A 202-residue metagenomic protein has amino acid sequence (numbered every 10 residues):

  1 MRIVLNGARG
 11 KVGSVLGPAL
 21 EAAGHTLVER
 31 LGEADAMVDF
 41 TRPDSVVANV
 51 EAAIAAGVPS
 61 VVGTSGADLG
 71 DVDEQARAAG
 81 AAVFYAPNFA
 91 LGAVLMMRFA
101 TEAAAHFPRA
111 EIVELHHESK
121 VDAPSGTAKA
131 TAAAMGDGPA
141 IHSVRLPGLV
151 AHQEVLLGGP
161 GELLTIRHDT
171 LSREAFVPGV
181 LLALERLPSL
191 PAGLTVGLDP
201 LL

Functional and structural regions predicted by a protein language model:
R2-N6, K11-A34, D44, P108-L202: C-terminal substrate-binding/catalytic lobe of Rossmann-fold NAD(P)-dependent oxidoreductases
V4, V28, V61, A82-F84: Structural detector of well-ordered beta-strand residues that form the stable sheet scaffold of enzyme domains
N6-R9, N49-V58, T64: P-loop/Walker A phosphate-binding loop and immediately adjacent motor/lid segment at beta-alpha junctions
E21, I54, R77: Anion (oxyanion) recognition and catalysis
M37-V38, V61: N-terminal Rossmann-like NAD(P) cofactor-binding module of classical short-chain dehydrogenase/reductase
T41: Conserved NAD(P)H cofactor-binding loop of Rossmann-fold oxidoreductase domains
D44, A48-E51, G63-Y85, A90-V94 (+1 more regions): Rossmann-fold NAD(P)-binding glycine/threonine-rich loop
